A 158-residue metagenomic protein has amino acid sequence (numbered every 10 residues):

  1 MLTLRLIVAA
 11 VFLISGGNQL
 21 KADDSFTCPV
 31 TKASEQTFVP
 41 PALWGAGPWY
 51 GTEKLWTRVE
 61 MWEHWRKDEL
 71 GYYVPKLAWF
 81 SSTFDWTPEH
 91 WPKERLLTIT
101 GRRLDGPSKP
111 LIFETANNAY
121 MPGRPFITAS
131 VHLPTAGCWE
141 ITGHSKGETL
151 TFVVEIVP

Functional and structural regions predicted by a protein language model:
M1-L2: N-terminal secretory signal peptides that target proteins for export/translocation
R5-S15: Bacterial N-terminal signal peptides
L20-P134, C138-P158: Contiguous segments within soluble domain cores/interaction surfaces
